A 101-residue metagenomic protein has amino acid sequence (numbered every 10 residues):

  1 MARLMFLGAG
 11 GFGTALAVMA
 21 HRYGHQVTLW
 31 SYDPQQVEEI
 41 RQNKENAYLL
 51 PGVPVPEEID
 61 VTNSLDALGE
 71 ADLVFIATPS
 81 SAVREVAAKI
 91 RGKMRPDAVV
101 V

Functional and structural regions predicted by a protein language model:
M1-L50, D60-N63: NAD(P)+-binding Rossmann beta1-loop-alpha1 motif at the extreme N-terminus of oxidoreductases
V55, D66-G69, L73-V101: Rossmann-like NAD(P)(H) cofactor-binding subdomain of soluble oxidoreductases
